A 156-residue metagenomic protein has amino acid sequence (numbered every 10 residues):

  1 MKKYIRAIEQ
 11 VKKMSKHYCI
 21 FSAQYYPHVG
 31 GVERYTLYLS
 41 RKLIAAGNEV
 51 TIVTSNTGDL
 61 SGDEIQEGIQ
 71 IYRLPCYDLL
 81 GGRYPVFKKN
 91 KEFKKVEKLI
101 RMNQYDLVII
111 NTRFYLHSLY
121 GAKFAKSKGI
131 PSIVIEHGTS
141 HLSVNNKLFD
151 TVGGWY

Functional and structural regions predicted by a protein language model:
K2-Y72, R101-N103, I130: N-terminal subdomain of nucleotide-sugar transferases
A23, T112, E136-S140: Histidine-centered beta-alpha loop that forms part of the nucleotide-sugar donor binding/catalytic region in diverse
H28, L60, G81, H117 (+1 more regions): Generic structural signal for helix capping and beta-alpha/helix-loop junctions
S55-G58, E92, R113-L116: Short beta->alpha connector loops
S55-T57, C76, H137-G138: Active-site loop/turn elements of alpha/beta-hydrolase fold enzymes, especially the short glycine-/histidine-rich
C76-V108, L116-K123, S127, T151-Y156: An amphipathic, basic-hydrophobic alpha-helix
I109, I133-V134: Structural detector of well-ordered beta-strand residues that form the stable sheet scaffold of enzyme domains
P131-I133, S140-Y156: Nucleotide-sugar donor phosphate/pyrophosphate-binding loop at the beta->alpha transition of glycosyltransferases
